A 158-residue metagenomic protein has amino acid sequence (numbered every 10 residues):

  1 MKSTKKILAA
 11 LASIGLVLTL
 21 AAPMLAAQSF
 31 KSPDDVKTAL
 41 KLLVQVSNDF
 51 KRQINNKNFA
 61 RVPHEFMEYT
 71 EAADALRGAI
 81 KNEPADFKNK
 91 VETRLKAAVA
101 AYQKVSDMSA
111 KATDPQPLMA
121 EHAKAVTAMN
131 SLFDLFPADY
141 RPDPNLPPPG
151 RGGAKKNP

Functional and structural regions predicted by a protein language model:
M1-K6: N-terminal secretory signal peptides that target proteins for export/translocation
L11-A21: Bacterial N-terminal signal peptides
A26-M67, R141-P144, P148-P158: Immediate post-signal-peptide N-terminus of mature secreted/exported proteins
Q28-D35, I54-R61, E83, F87-K90 (+3 more regions): Non-transmembrane, amphipathic alpha-helical segments
A39-V46, E68, A72-A75, A97 (+2 more regions): Amphipathic, well-ordered alpha-helical segments in soluble domains
V44-R52, R77-K81, Y102-M108: Acidic/histidine-rich, surface-exposed loop or edge segments in extracytoplasmic proteins
A72-R94: Short, solvent-exposed, charged loop/turn and helix-capping segments that join or cap alpha-helices on peripheral
D86-N145: Surface-exposed, polar helix/loop patches in the mature regions of secreted/periplasmic/lumenal proteins that form
